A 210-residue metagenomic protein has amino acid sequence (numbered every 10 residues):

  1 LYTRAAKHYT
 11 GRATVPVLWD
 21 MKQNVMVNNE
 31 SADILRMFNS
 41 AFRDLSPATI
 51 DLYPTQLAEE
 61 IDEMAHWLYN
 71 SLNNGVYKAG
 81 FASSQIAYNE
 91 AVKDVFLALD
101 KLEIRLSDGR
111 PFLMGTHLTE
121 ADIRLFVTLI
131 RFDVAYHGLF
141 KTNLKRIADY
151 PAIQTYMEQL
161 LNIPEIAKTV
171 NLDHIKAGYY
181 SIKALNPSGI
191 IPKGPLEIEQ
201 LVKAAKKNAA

Functional and structural regions predicted by a protein language model:
L1-A210: C-terminal alpha-helical interaction module
